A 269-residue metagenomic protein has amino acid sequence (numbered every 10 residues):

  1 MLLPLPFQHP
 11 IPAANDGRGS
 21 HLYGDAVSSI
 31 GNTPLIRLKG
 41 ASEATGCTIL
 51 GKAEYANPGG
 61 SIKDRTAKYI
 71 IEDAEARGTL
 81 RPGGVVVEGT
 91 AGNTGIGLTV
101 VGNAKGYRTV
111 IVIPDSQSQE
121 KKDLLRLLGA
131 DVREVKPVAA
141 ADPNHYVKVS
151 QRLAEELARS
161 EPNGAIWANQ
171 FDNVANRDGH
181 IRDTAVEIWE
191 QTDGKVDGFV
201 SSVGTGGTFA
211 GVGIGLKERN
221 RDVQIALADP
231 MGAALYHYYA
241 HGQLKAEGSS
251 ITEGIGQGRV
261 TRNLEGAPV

Functional and structural regions predicted by a protein language model:
M1-V269: PLP-dependent amino-acid enzyme catalytic core
